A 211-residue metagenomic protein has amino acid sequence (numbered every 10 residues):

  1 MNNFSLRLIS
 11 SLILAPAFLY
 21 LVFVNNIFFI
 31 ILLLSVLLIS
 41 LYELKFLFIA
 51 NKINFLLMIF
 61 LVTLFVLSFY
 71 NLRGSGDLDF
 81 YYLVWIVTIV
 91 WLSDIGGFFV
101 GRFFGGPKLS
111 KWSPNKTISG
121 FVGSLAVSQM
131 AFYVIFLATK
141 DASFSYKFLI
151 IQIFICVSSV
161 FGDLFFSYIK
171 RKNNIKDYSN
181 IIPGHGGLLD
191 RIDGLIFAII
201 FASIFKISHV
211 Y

Functional and structural regions predicted by a protein language model:
M1-S10, Y42-F132, L137, S143-F197: Interhelical loop and helix-boundary elements at the membrane-water interface of polytopic inner-membrane proteins
R7-A17, L33: The first (N-terminal) embedded transmembrane alpha-helix
F18-L21, I89: Generic transmembrane alpha-helix motif of multi-pass integral membrane proteins
L21-F29: Transmembrane helix interruption/hinge and helix-loop junction motifs
L34-E43: Central hydrophobic cores of alpha-helical transmembrane segments in multi-pass inner-membrane proteins across all
I204-Y211: Juxtamembrane boundary at the C-terminal end of a transmembrane helix
